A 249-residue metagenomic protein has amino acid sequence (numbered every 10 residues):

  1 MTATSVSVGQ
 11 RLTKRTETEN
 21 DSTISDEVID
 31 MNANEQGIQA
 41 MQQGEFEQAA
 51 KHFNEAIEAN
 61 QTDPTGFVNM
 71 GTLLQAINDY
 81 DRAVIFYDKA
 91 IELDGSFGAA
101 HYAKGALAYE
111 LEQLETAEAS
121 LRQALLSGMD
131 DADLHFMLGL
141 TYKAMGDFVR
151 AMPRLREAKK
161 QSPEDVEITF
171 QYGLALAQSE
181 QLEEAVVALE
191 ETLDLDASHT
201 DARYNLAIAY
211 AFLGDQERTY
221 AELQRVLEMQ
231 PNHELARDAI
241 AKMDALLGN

Functional and structural regions predicted by a protein language model:
M1-I38, Q42-Q48, H52-E58, N69 (+3 more regions): Long, contiguous interaction/recruitment modules in multidomain scaffold/adaptor proteins
R11-N32, Q36, D215-N249: Terminal, low-structured helical/coil segments at or just beyond the last alpha-helical repeat
D30, P64-T65, G98-A99, D131-D133 (+3 more regions): Helix-start (N-cap) detector for alpha-helical repeat units in TPR-like alpha-solenoids, especially tetratricopeptide
Q42-E55, I77-K89, L111-Q123, D130 (+4 more regions): Structural signature of tandem alpha-helical TPR/SEL1-like repeats, specifically the intra-repeat loop/turn
A59, L93, S127-G128, Q161 (+2 more regions): Structural marker of alpha-solenoid helical repeat scaffolds
F97-E110: Glycine/small-residue-rich loop that forms an oxyanion/phosphate-binding "nest" at active or ligand-binding sites
